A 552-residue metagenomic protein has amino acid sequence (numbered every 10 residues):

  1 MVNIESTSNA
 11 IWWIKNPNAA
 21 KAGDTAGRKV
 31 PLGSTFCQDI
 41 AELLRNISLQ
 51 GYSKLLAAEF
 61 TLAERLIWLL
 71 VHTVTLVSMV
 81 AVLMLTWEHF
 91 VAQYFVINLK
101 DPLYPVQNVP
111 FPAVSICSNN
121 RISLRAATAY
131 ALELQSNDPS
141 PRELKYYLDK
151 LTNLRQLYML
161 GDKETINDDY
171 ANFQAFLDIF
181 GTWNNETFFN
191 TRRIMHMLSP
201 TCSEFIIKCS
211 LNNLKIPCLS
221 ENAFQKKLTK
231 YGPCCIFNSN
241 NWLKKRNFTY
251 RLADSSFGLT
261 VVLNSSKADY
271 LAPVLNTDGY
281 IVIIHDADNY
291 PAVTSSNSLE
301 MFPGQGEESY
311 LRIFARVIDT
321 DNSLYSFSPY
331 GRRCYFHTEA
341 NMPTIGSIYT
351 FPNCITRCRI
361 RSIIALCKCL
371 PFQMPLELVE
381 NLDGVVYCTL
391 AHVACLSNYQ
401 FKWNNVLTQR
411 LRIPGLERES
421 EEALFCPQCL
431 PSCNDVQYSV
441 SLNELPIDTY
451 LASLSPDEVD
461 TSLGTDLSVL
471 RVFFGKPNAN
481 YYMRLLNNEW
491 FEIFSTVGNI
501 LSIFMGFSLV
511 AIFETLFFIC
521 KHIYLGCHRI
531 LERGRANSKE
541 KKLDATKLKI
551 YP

Functional and structural regions predicted by a protein language model:
V2-I4, F36-A57, A63-P427, D435 (+1 more regions): Long, solvent-exposed, non-transmembrane segments immediately flanking or lying between transmembrane helices
V2-L43, C527-P552: Non-transmembrane, juxtamembrane loop and terminal tail segments of multi-pass eukaryotic membrane proteins
G23-R28, E42, R312-F314, T465-L467 (+1 more regions): Short, mixed-charge, low-aromatic patches
E59-I67, W490-I493, V497: Structural motif marking the loop-to-transmembrane transition
D321, R359-L543, K549-P552: Long, compositionally biased charged/polar accessory segments in the mid-to-C-terminal portions of proteins
